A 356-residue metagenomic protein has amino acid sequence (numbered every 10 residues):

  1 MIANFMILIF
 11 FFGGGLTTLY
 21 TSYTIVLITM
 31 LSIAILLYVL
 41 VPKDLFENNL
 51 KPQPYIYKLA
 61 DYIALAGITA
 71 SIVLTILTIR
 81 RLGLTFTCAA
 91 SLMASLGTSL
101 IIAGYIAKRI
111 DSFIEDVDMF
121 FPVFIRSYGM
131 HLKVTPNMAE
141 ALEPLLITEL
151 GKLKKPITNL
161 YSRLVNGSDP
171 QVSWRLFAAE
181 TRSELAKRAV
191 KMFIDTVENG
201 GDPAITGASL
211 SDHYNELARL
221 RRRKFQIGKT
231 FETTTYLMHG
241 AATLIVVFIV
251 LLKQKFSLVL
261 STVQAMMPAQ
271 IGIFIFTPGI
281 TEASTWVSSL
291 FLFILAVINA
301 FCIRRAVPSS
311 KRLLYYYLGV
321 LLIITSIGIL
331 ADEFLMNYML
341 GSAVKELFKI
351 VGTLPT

Functional and structural regions predicted by a protein language model:
M1-V134, L150-K152, D212-T356: Hydrophobic alpha-helical signal-anchor/transmembrane segments
A89-L96, T181-K187, P203-L210: A glycine-rich, aromatic-flanked flexible loop/lid motif
L96, I106-A178, L185-A189: Large intracellular
I125, K154, Y161, S168 (+3 more regions): A structural signal for well-ordered alpha-helices, especially hydrophobic packing surfaces of coiled-coils
A139-E140, K155, G201-I205, L313: Short, solvent-exposed positions on alpha-helices
P156-L160, D169-S173, I205, R221 (+2 more regions): Short alpha-helix boundary/capping motifs
P170, F177-V197, S211-K224: Cytosolic, long alpha-helical scaffolding segments
